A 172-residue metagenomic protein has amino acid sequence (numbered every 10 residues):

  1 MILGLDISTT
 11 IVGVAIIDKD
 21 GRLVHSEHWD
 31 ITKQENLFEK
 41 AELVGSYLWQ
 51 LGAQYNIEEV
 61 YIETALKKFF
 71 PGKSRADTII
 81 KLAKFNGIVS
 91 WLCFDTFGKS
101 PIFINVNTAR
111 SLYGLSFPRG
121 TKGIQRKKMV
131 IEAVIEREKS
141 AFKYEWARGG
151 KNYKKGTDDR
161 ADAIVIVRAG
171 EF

Functional and structural regions predicted by a protein language model:
M1-F172: Phosphate- and other anionic-substrate recognition elements at nucleic-acid/protein interfaces
